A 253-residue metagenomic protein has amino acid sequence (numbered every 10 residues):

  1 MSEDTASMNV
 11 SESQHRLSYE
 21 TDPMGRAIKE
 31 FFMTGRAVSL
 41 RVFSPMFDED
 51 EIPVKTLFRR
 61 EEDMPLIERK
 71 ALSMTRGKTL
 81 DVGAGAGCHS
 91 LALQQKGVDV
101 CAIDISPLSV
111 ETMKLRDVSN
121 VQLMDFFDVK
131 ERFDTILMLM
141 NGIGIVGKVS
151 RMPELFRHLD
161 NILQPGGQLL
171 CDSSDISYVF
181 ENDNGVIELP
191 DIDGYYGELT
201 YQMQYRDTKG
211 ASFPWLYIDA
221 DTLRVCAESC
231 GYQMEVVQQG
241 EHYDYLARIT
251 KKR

Functional and structural regions predicted by a protein language model:
M1-R41: N-terminal auxiliary segments of SAM/dcSAM-dependent transferases
H15-S18, R26, E30, P165-R224: SAM-dependent methyltransferase
D48, V54-K78: Conserved alpha-helix/loop element of class I SAM-dependent methyltransferases that forms part of the SAM/SAH-binding
A86: Conserved SAM/SAH-binding loop
S106-P107: Conserved SAM/SAH-binding beta-strand->alpha-helix loop
D117-F127: Conserved SAM-binding strand-loop segment of SAM-dependent methyltransferases
F133-P153: A short SAM/SAH-binding and catalytic strip from SAM-dependent methyltransferases
P153-P165: A short glycine-rich, Lys/Arg-flanked "PGG" loop and its adjoining helix->strand segment in the class I
